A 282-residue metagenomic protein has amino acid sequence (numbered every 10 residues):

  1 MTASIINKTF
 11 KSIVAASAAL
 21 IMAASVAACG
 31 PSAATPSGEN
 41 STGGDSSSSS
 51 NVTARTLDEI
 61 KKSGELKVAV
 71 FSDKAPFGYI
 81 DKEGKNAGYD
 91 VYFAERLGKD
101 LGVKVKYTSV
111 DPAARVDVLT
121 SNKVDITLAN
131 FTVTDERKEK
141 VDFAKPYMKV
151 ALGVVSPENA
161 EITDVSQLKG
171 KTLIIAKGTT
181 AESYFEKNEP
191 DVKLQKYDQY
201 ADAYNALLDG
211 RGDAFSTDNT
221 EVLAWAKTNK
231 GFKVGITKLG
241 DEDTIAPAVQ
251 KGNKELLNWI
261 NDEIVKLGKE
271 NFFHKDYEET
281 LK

Functional and structural regions predicted by a protein language model:
V26-S48: Bacterial lipoprotein signal-peptidase II cleavage site
G30-S32, G44-D45, V91-D100, T179 (+1 more regions): Extended ligand-binding regions for polar small-molecule ligands
D45, S49-A129: Extracytoplasmic small-molecule ligand-binding "clamshell" domains of the periplasmic binding protein/Venus flytrap
E65-V70, V165-G178: Short loop->beta-strand "edge-of-pocket" segments that line small-molecule binding or catalytic clefts across diverse
E95, K99, K104-Q167, L239: Acidic, polar ligand-binding/catalytic clefts
K106-D117, A160, K177-T180, Q195-N205 (+1 more regions): Short helix-initiation/N-cap motifs at beta->coil->alpha
F131-E139, E186, L208-D241: A ligand-binding cleft/hinge motif common to bilobed small-molecule-binding domains
M148-S156, L223-V265: Periplasmic-binding protein-like
